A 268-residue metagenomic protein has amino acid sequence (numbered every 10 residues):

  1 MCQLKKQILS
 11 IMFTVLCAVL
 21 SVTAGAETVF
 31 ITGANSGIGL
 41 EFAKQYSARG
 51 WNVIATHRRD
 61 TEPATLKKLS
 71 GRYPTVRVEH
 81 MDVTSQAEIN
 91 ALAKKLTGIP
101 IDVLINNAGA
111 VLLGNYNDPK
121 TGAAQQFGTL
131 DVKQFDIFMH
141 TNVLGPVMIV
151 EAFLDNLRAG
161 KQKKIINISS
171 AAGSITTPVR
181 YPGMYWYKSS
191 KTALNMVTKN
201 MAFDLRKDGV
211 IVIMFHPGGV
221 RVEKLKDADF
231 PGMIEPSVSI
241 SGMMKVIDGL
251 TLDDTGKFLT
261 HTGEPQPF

Functional and structural regions predicted by a protein language model:
I31-T32, N106, K164-S170, I211-H216: Structural signature of the Rossmann-like NAD(P)-dependent dehydrogenase/reductase core
N35: Conserved glycine-rich cofactor-binding loop
G39-L40: N-terminal Rossmann-fold NAD(P) dinucleotide-binding loop
R49-A64: Conserved glycine-rich Rossmann-like NAD(P)H-binding loop of the short-chain dehydrogenase/reductase
S70-A87: Rossmann-fold cofactor-recognition segment
T84-I99: Conserved Rossmann-fold cofactor-binding substructure of NAD(P)-dependent oxidoreductases
G109-M139, L144, M148, R158-K207: Catalytic loop of short-chain dehydrogenase/reductase
K207, M214-P217, V222, K226-F268: C-terminal helical subdomain
